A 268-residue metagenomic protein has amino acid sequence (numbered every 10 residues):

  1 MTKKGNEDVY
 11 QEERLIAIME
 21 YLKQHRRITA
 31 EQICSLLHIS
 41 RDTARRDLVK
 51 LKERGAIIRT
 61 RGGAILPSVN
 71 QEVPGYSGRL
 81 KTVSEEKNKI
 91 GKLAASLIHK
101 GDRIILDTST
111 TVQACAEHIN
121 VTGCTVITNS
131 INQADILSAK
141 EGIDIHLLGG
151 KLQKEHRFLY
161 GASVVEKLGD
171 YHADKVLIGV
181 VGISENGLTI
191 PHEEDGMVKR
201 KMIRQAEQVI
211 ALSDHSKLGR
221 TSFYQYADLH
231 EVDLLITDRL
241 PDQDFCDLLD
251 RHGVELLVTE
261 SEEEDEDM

Functional and structural regions predicted by a protein language model:
T2-E13, E20, R27-A30, H38 (+2 more regions): Conserved phosphate- and dinucleotide-binding cores of soluble alpha/beta proteins, encompassing both enzyme active
T2-E31, S35-L36, D42-T108, A116-V121 (+2 more regions): HTH-adjacent hinge/linker in prokaryotic transcriptional regulators
T60-R61, T128, L147, V258: A generic structural-conservation signal
T110, I131-N132, L240: Alpha-helix/helix-capping structural signal
Q113: Glycine-rich SAM-binding Motif I of class I
